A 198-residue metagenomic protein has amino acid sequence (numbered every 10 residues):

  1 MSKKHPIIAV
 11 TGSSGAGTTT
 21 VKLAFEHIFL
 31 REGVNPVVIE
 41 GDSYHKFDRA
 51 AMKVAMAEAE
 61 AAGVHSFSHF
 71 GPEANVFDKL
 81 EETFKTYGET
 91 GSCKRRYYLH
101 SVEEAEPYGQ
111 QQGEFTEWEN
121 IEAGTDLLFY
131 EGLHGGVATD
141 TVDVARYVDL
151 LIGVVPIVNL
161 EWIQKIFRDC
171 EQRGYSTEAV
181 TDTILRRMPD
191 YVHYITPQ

Functional and structural regions predicted by a protein language model:
M1-H5: Phosphate-binding P-loop
I7-A9: Short hydrophobic/aromatic beta-strand immediately N-terminal to the Walker A/P-loop
S14: The conserved Walker
T18: Conserved lysine of the Walker
V21-K22: Post-Walker A alpha-helix
V34-E40, Y44-E103: Conserved nucleotide-sensing/catalytic segment adjacent to the nucleotide-binding pocket in NTP-handling enzymes
Q112-R173: ATP-dependent NMP and nucleoside kinases share a basic, alpha-helical "lid"
R173-Q198: Small-molecule kinase domains that catalyze NTP-dependent phosphoryl transfer to phosphate-bearing small molecules
